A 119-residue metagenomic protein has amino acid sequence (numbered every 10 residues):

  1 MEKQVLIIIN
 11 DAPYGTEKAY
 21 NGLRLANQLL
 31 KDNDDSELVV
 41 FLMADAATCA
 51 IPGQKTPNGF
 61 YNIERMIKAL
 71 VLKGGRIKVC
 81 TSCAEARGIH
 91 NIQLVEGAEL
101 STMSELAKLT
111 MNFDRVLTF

Functional and structural regions predicted by a protein language model:
E2-L6: Extreme N-terminal starter segment of soluble prokaryotic enzymes
I7-G22, A50-K55: Short, glycine-rich nucleotide/cofactor-binding loops
A19-D32, V40: Histidine-anchored nucleotide/phosphate-binding helix
A26, L38-A44, I77-T81: Short internal beta-strands
D32-A50: Small/aliphatic-rich secondary-structure junction motif
G53-N58, L94-E96: Short glycine-enriched, charge-decorated loop/helix-capping segments at active-site entrances that position
T56-C83: A glycine-rich helix N-cap at a beta->alpha junction
A86-F119: C-terminal structural segments of small proteins and small subunits
